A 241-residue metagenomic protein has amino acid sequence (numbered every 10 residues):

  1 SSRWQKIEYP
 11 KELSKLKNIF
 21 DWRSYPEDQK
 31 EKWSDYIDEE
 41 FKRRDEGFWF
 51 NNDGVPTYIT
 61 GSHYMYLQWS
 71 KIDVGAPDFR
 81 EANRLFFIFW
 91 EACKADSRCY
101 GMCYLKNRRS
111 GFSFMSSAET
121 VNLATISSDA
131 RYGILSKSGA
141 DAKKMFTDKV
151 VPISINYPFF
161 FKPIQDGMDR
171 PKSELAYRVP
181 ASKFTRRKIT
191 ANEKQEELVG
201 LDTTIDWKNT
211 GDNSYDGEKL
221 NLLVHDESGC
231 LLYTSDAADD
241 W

Functional and structural regions predicted by a protein language model:
S1-A238: Phosphate/NTP-binding elements of NTP-utilizing enzymes
